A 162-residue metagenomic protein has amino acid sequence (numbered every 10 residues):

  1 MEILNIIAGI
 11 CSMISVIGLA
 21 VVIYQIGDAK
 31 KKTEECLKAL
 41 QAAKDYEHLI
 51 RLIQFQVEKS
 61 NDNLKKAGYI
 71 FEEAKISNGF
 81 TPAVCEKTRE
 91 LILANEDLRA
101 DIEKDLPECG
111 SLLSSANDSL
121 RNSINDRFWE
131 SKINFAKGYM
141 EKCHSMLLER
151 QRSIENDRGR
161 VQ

Functional and structural regions predicted by a protein language model:
M1-E34: Membrane-embedded hydrophobic alpha-helical segments
E34-Q162: Amphipathic alpha-helical "stem/stalk" segments
